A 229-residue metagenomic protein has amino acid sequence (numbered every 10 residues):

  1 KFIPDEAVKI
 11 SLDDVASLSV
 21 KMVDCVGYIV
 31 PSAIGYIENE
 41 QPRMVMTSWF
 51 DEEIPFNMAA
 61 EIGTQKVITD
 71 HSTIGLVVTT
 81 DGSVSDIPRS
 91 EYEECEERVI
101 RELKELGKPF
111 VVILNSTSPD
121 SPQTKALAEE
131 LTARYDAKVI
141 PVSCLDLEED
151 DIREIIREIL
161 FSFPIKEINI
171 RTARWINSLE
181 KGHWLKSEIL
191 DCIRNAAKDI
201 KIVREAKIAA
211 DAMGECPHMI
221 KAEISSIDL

Functional and structural regions predicted by a protein language model:
K1, K9, K21, K66 (+10 more regions): Context-gated lysine
K1, W49-I54, D86, I113-S118 (+2 more regions): Short linear motifs at secondary-structure transitions and domain/linker junctions
K1-K108, S121, L145: Switch- and interface-adjacent substructures of P-loop NTPase systems
E6, A16, T73-I74, D136-K138 (+3 more regions): Generic structural motif recognizing short loop/turn segments at the entrances and edges of beta-strands
L12, V26-G27, D70-G82, A126-R134 (+2 more regions): A broadly tuned preference for mixed-charge, low-complexity surface segments
G27, I155-F161, I168, A173-L229: P-loop NTP-binding site
Q41-V45, E91-E94, T132, D150 (+3 more regions): A sequence-level detector of short, solvent-exposed, charge-rich linear segments
R98, E102-V111, S116-G182: Canonical P-loop GTPase G-domain recognition
